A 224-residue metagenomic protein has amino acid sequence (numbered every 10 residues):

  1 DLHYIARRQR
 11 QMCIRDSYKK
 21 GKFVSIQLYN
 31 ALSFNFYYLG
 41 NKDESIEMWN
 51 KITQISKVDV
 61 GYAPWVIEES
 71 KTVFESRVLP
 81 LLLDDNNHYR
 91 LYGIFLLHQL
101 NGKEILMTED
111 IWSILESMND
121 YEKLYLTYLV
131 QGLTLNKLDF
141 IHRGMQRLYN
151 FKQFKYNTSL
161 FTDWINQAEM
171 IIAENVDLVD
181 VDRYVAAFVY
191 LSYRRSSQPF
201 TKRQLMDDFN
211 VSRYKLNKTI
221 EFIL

Functional and structural regions predicted by a protein language model:
D1-D16: Single conserved hydrophobic/aromatic residue that forms the stacking wall/gate of nucleotide- or nucleobase-binding
R7-Q11, K42, R90: TPR-repeat structural position
R8, N30-N35, V60-E69, L91-N101 (+2 more regions): Structural detector for internal amphipathic alpha-helices that build alpha-solenoid repeat scaffolds
K19-L28, Q54-W65, R90-L91, E104-M107 (+2 more regions): Boundary/linker segments of alpha-helical solenoid repeat arrays
G102-K123, D177-L224: Extended intrinsically disordered, low-complexity coil regions enriched in Ser, Thr, Gly, Ala and often Pro
M145-V185: Intrinsic, low-complexity N-terminal interaction/targeting segments
